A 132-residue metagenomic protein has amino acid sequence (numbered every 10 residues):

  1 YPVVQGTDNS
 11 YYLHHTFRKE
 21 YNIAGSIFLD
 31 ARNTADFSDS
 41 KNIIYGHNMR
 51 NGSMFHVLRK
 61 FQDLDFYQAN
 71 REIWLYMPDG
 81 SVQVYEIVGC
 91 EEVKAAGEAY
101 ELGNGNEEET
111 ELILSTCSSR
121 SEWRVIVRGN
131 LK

Functional and structural regions predicted by a protein language model:
Y1-K132: Solvent-exposed, non-transmembrane regions of membrane-associated and secreted proteins
